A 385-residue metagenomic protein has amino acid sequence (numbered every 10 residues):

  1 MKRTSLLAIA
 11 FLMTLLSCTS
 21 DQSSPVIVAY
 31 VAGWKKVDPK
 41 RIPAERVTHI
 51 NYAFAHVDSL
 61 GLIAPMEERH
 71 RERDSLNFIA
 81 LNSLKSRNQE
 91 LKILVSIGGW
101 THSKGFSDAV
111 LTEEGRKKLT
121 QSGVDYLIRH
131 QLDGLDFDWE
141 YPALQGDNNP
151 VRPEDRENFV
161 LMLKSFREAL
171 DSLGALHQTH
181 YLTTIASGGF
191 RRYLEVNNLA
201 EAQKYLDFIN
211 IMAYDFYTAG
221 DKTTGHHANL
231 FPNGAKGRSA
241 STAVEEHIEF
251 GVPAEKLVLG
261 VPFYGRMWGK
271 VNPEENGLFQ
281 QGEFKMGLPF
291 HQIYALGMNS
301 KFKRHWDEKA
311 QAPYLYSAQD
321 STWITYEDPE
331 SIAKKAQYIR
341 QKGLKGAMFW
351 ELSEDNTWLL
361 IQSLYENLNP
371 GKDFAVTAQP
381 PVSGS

Functional and structural regions predicted by a protein language model:
K2-I9: Sec-dependent signal peptide recognition, specifically the positively charged N-region followed immediately by
L16-S17: C-terminal motif of bacterial Sec signal peptides marking the signal peptidase cleavage site
D21-L127, L144, E154, L163 (+2 more regions): Glycan-recognition patch characteristic of GH18 chitinases/ENGases and related GlcNAc/peptidoglycan-binding proteins
V28, L60-L76, P142-L296: Substrate-binding surface in catalytic domains of secreted glycosidases
H49-V57, S96, D138, F208-Y217: Non-cysteine beta-strand/loop elements that form the S-adenosyl-L-methionine
I50, V95, F137, F166 (+4 more regions): Conserved, mostly hydrophobic/aromatic
L81, I97, Y217-A219, H226 (+2 more regions): Glycan-binding loop/region signatures in secreted carbohydrate-active enzymes
T112-L135, M162-E168, L194-Y205: An active-site-proximal structural segment forming one wall of the substrate-binding cleft that immediately precedes
